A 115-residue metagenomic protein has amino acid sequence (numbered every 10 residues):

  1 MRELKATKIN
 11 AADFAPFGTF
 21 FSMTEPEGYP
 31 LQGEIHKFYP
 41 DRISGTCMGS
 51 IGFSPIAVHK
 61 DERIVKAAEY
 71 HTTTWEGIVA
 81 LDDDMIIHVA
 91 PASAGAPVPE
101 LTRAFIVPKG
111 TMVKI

Functional and structural regions predicted by a protein language model:
M1-K109: Active-site region of the double-stranded beta-helix
K109-I115: Noncatalytic modules at the cell exterior or secretory-pathway interfaces, chiefly beta-strand-rich lectin/adhesion
